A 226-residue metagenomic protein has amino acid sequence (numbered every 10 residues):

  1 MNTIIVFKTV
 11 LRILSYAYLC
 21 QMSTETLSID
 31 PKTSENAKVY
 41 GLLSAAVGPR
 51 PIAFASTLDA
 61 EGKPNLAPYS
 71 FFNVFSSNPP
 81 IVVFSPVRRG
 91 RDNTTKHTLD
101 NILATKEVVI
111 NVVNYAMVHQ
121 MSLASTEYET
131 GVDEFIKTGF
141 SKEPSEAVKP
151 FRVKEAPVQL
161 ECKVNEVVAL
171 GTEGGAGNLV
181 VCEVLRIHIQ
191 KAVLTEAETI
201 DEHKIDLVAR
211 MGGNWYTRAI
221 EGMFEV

Functional and structural regions predicted by a protein language model:
M1-L14: Intrinsically disordered, low-complexity segments enriched in serine/proline and basic residues
Y18, M22-V226: Basic, polyanion-binding surface patches
